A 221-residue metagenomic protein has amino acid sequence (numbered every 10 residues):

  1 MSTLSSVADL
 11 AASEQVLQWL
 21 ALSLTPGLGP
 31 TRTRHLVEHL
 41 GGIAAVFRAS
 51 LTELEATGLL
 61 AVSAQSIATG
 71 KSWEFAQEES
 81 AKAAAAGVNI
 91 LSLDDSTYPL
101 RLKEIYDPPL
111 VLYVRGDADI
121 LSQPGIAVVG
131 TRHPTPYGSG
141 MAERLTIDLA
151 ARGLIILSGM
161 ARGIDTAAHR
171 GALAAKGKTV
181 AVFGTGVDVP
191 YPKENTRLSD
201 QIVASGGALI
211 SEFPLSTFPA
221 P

Functional and structural regions predicted by a protein language model:
M1-T97: Short, small/acidic-rich helices and loops at N termini and domain boundaries of DNA replication/processing enzymes
S2-Q15, A84, S92-P221: Glycine-biased, small-residue-rich flexible motifs in mid-sequence functional cores and linkers
